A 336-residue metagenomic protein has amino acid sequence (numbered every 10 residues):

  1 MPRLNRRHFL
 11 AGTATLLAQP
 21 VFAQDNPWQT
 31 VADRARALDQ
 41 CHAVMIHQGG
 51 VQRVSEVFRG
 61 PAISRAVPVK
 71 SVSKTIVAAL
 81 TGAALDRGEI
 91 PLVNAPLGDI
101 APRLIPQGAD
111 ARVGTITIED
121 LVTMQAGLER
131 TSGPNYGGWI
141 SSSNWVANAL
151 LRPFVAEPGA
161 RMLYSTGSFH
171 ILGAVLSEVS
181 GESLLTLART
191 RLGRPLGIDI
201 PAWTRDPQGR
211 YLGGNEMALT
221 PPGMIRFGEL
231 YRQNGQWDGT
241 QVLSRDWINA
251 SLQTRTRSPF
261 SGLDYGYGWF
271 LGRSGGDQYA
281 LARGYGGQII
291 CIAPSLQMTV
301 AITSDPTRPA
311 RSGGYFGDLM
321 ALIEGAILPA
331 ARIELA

Functional and structural regions predicted by a protein language model:
M1-L17: N-terminal secretory signal peptides and thylakoid transit peptides that target proteins across membranes
A32-A62, I290-C291, Q297-A301: A short, well-structured edge-of-sheet supersecondary motif
G50, V67-V93, L172-L176, F227: Active-site SXXK
R87-A126, L151, V179-N215, L219: Active-site helix/loop module of the DD-peptidase/beta-lactamase fold, centered on the serine-lysine SxxK catalytic
G127-R205: A small/polar active-site loop signature that marks catalytic segments
S168-V175, N215-Q236, Q288-D305: Active-site-proximal alpha-helical segments within enzyme catalytic domains
I200-P201, I248-A301, P309: Active-site Gly/Thr loop motif
G284-A336: Structured C-terminal helix/loop/strand segments within mature extracytoplasmic catalytic/sensor domains
